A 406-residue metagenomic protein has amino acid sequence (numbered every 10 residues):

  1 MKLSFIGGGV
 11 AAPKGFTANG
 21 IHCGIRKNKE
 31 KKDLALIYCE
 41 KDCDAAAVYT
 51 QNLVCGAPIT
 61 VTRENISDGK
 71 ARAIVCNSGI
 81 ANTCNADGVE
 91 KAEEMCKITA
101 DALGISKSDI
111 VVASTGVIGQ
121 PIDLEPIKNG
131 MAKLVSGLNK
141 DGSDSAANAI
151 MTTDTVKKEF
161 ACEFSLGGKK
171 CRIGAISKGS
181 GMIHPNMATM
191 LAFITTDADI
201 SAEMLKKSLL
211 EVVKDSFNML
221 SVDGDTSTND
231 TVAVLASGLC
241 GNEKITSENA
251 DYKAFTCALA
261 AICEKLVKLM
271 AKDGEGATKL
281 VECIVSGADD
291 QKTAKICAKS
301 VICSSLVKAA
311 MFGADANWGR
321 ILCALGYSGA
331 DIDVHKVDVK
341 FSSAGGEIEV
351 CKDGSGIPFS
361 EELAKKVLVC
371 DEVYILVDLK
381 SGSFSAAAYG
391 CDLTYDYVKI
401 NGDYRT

Functional and structural regions predicted by a protein language model:
M1-E90, E94, A100-T406: A structural signal for small-residue-enriched, beta-sheet-centric alpha/beta enzyme cores and oligomeric scaffold folds
